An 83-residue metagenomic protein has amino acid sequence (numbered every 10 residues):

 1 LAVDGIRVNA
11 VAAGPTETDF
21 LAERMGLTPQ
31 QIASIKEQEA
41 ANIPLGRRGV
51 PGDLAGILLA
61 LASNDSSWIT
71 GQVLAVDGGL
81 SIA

Functional and structural regions predicted by a protein language model:
L1-A2, A10-F20, I43, R48 (+2 more regions): PG/GG-rich flexible active-site loop of Rossmann-like NAD(P)H-dependent oxidoreductases, especially the SDR superfamily
A2, R7, I69-G71: Short, small/polar-rich loop/turn modules that mediate ligand/substrate recognition or access, typified
V3, A13, L59-S63: Alpha-helical segments that scaffold the active site and NAD(P)H-binding pocket of short-chain dehydrogenase/reductase
V3, P15-N42: A glycine/serine/threonine-rich, flexible loop-to-helix segment that serves as the NAD(P) cofactor-binding "lid"
V8, I35-A41, L61, Q72-A75: Short, functionally important structural connectors and interaction interfaces within domains
R47-V76, S81: C-terminal substrate-recognition "lid" of short-chain dehydrogenase/reductases
